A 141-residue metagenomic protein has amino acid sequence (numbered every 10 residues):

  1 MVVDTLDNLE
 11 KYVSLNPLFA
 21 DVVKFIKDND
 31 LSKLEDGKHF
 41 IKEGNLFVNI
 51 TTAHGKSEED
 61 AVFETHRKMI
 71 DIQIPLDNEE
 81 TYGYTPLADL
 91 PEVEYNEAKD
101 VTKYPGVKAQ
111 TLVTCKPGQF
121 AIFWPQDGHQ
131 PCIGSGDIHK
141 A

Functional and structural regions predicted by a protein language model:
V2-N49, S57, V62-T65: A short, N-terminal "cap"/entry segment at the start of jelly-roll beta-barrel domains of the cupin/DSBH fold
I41-N45, T65-M69, P75-D77, K116: Short connector loops at helix/strand junctions that flank enzyme active sites, especially segments positioning acidic
V48-H66, L76-L90: Conserved short histidine dyad/triad with adjacent acidic residue
T51-H66, E97-A109, D127-G128: Short acidic (Asp/Glu) patches
R67-E80, P86-A88, N96-V101, P105-V107: Short, conserved beta-strand element in jelly-roll/cupin
I72, F120-I122, D137-A141: A short hydrophobic beta-strand segment most commonly corresponding to one strand of the jelly-roll/cupin
A88-L90, H129, D137-I138: Short, surface-exposed beta-strand-loop junctions and turns on beta-sheet-rich folds
V113-I133: Conserved metal-binding segment of the jelly-roll/cupin
